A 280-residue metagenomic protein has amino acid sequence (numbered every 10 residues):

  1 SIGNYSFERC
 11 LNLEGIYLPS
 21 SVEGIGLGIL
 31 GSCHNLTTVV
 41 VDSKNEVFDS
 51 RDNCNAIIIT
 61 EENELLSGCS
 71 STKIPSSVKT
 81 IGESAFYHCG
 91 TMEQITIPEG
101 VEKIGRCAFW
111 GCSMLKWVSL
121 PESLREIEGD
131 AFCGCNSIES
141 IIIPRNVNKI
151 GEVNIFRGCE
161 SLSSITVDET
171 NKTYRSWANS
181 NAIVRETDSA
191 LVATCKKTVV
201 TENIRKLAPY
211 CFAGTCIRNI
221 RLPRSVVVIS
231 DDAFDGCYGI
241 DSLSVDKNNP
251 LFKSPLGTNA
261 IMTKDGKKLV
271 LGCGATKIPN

Functional and structural regions predicted by a protein language model:
S1, C10-G24, H34-A56, E61-T80 (+8 more regions): Structural signature of tandem-repeat unit edges
G3-S6, L27-I29, G82-A85, G105-W110 (+4 more regions): Consensus positions within tandem repeat domains that build extended binding/scaffold surfaces
R185-E186: Active-site beta-strand termini and strand-to-loop segments that position acidic
S189: Short loop/turn segments at secondary-structure transitions that flank enzyme active sites
